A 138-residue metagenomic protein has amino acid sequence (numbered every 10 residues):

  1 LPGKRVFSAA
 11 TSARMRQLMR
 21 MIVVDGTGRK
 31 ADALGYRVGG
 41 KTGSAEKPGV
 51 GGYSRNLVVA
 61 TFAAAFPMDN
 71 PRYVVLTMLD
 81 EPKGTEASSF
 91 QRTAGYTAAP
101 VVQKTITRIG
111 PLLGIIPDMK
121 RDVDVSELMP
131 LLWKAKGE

Functional and structural regions predicted by a protein language model:
L1-P2, A10, R16-G114: Active-site beta-strand/loop architecture of penicillin-binding DD-peptidases
V6, R14-Q17, M21, D124-E138: Acidic, Ser/Thr-rich low-complexity intrinsically disordered segments
A31, G35, G114-L132: Acidic/histidine-enriched alpha-helical segments
